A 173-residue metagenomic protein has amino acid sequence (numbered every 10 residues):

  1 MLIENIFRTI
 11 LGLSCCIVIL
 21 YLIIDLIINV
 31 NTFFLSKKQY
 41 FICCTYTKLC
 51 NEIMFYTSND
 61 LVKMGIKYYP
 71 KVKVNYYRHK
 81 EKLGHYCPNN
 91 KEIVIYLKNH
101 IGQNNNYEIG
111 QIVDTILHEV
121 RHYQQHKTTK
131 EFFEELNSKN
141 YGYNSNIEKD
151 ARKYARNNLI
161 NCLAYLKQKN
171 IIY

Functional and structural regions predicted by a protein language model:
M1-L13: Feature marks short, highly hydrophobic, charge-poor N-terminal signal-anchor/signal peptide-like helices that anchor
S14-L20: Hydrophobic membrane-insertion alpha-helices, especially the h-region of bacterial N-terminal signal peptides
L20-T45: Transmembrane-cytosolic junction motif
L22, F33, K48, G110 (+2 more regions): Long, well-structured alpha-helical subdomains associated with metal-dependent extracellular/ecto-lumenal hydrolases
T45-Y69: Zn2+-dependent metallopeptidase catalytic core
N75-G110, H126-K127: Active-site scaffold of zinc-dependent metalloenzymes
G110-Q111, H126-K153: Post-HEXXH active-site segment of zinc metalloproteases
D114-K127: Active-site recognition of the HExxH zinc-binding catalytic motif
